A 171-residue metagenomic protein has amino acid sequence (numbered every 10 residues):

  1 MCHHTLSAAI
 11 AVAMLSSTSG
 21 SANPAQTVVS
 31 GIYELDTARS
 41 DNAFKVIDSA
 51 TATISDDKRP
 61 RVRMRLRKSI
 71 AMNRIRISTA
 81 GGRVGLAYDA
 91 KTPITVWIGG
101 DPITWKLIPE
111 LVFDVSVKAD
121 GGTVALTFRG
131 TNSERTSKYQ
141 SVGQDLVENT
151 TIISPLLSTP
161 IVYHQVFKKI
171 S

Functional and structural regions predicted by a protein language model:
M1-A8: Bacterial N-terminal signal peptides that target proteins for export
L15-S21: C-terminal segment of classical bacterial N-terminal signal peptides
N23-S171: Hydrophobic small-molecule pocket/channel-lining residues, especially in calycin-type beta-barrels
